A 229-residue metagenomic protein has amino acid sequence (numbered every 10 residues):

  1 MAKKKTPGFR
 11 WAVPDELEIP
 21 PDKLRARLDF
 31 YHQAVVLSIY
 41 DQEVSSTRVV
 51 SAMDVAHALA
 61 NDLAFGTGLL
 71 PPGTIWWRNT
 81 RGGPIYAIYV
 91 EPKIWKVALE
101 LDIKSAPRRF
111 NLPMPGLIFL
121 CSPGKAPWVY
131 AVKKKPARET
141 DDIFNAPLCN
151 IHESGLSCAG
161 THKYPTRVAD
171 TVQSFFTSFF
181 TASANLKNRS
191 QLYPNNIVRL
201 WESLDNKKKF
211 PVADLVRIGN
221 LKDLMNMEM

Functional and structural regions predicted by a protein language model:
A2-G8, E139-M229: Domain-scale recognition of soluble eukaryotic interaction modules
T6-P165: Compact alpha/beta protein-protein interaction domains typified by the UBC
